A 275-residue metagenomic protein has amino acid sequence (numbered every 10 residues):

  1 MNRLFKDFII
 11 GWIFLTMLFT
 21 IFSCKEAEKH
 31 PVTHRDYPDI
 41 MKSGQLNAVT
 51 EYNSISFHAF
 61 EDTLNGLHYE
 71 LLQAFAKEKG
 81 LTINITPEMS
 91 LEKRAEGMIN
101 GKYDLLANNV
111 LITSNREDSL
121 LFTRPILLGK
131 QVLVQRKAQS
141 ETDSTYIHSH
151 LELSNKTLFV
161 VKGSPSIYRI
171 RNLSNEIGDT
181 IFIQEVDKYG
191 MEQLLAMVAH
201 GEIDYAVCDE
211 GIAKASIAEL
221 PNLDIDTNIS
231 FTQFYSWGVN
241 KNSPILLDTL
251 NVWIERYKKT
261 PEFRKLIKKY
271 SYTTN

Functional and structural regions predicted by a protein language model:
T20-S23: C-terminal motif of bacterial Sec signal peptides marking the signal peptidase cleavage site
E26-P31, G163-V186, P221-T227, Y257-N275: Ligand-binding clefts/hinges and TM-proximal coupling segments of bilobed small-molecule sensing domains
E26-V110, S114, D118, I183-K188 (+1 more regions): Extracytoplasmic small-molecule ligand-binding "clamshell" domains of the periplasmic binding protein/Venus flytrap
T50-N53, L127-Q135, S140, M191-E192 (+2 more regions): Periplasmic-binding protein-like
F75, M98-I99, L133, L153 (+3 more regions): Hydrophobic residues within well-ordered alpha-helices
E92, E96, N108-S119, R169-E176 (+1 more regions): A ligand-binding cleft/hinge motif common to bilobed small-molecule-binding domains
K137-L158: Flexible hinge/capping segments at coil-to-helix
